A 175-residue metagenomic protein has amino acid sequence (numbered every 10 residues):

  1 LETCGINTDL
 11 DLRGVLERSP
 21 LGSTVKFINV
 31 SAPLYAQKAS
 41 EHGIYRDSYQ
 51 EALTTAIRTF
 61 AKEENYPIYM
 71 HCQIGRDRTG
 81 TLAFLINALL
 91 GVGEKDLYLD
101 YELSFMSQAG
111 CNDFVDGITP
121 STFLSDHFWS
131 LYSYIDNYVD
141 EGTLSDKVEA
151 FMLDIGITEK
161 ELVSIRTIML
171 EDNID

Functional and structural regions predicted by a protein language model:
L1-Y69, T81-D175: Cys-dependent protein tyrosine phosphatase-like superfamily
I74, R78-T79: Ser/Thr-glycine-rich phosphate-binding loops at phosphate-binding pockets of nucleotides, nucleotide cofactors
